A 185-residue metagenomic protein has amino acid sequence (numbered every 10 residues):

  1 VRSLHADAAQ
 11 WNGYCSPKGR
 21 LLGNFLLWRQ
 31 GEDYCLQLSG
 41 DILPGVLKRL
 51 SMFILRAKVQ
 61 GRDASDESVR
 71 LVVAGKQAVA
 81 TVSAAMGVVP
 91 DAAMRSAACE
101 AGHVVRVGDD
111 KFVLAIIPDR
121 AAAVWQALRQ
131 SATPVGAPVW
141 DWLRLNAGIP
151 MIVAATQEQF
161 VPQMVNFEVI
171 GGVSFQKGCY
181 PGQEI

Functional and structural regions predicted by a protein language model:
V1-E184: Basic, glycine/lysine-rich polyanion-binding surfaces/domains
